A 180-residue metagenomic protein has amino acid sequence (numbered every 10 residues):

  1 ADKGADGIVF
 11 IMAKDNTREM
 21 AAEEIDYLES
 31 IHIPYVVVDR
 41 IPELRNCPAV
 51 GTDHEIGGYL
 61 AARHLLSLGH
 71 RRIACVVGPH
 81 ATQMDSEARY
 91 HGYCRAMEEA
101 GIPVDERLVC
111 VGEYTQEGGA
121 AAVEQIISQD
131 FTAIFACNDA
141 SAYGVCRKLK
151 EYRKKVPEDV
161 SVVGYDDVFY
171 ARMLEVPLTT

Functional and structural regions predicted by a protein language model:
D2-G7, K14-T180: Bacterial carbohydrate/catabolite-sensing allosteric modules
